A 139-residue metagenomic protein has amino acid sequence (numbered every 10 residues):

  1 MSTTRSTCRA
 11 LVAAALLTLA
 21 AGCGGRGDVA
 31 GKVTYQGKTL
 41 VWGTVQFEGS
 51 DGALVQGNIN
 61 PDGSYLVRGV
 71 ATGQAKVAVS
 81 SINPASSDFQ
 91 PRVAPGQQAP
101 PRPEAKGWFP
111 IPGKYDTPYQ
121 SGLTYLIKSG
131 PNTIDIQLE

Functional and structural regions predicted by a protein language model:
M1-A21: Sec-dependent bacterial lipoprotein signal peptides
G22-R26: Bacterial signal peptide processing site
A30-L40: Structural motif
K38-S50, T72-Q74: Short, ordered, surface-exposed loop/turn motifs in non-cytosolic proteins
D51-D62: Short, acidic Ser/Thr/Gly-rich low-complexity loop/linker segments typical of extracellular and cell-surface proteins
D62-R68: Short, surface-exposed beta-strand/beta-hairpin micro-motifs centered on an aromatic residue
G73-N83: A short, solvent-exposed beta-strand micro-motif common in secreted/extracellular proteins
P95-E139: Extracellular beta-sheet/turn segments enriched in Thr/Pro/Gly and aliphatic residues
